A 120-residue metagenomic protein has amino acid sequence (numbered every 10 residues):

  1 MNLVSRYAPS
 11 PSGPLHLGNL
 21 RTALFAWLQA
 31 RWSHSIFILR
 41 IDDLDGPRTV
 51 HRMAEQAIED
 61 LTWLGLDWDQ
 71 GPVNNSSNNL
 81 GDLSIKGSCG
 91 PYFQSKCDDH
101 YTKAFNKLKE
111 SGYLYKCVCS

Functional and structural regions predicted by a protein language model:
M1-C119: N-terminal Rossmann-like or analogous alpha/beta NTP/dinucleotide-binding catalytic cores that position adenine
